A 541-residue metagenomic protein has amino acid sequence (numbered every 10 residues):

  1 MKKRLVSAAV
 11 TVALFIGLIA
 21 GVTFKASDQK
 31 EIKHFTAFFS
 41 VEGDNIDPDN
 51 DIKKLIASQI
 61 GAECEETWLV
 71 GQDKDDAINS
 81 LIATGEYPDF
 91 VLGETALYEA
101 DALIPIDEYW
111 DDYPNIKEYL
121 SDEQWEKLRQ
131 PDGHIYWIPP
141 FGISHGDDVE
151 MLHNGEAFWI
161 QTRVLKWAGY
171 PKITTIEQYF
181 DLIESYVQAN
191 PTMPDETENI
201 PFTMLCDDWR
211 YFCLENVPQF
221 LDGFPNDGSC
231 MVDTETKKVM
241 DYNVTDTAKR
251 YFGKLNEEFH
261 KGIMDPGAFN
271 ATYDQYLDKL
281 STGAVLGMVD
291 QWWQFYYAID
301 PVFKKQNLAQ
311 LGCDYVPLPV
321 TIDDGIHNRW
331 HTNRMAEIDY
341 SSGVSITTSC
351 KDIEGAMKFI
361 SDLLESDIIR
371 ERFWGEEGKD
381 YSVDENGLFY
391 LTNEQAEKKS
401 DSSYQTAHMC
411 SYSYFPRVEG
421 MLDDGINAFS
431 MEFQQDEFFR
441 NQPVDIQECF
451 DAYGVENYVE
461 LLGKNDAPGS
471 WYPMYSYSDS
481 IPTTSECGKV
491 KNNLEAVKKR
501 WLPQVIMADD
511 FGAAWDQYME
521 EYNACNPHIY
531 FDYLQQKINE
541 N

Functional and structural regions predicted by a protein language model:
K2-Q178, N216, D222-M231, K238-N243 (+1 more regions): Conserved N-terminal structural module of periplasmic/extracytoplasmic solute-binding proteins
E31-F35, I60-C64, T84-D89, D101-I104 (+6 more regions): Loop/turn elements at helix/coil->beta-strand transitions in domains of secreted/extracellular proteins
S40, R370-R500, D509: Conserved small-residue motifs centered on glycine
V41-P48, I56, S144, E150-W159 (+3 more regions): Extracytoplasmic/periplasmic substrate-binding proteins
L69, L92-G93, F269, V289-W292: Short beta-strand and adjacent tight-turn residues that come in two discontinuous sequence segments and form the edges
D101-R129, I183-V187, T197-V232, K237 (+1 more regions): Carboxylate/His-rich catalytic cores and anion/metal-binding grooves
H134, P139-F212, D233-M288, V344-N386 (+1 more regions): Helix-loop-helix "hinge/cap" segment bordering the ligand-binding cleft or interdomain interface
A284-M288, Y296-Q405: Structured mid-domain segments that build the active-site/substrate or prosthetic-cofactor binding neighborhood
